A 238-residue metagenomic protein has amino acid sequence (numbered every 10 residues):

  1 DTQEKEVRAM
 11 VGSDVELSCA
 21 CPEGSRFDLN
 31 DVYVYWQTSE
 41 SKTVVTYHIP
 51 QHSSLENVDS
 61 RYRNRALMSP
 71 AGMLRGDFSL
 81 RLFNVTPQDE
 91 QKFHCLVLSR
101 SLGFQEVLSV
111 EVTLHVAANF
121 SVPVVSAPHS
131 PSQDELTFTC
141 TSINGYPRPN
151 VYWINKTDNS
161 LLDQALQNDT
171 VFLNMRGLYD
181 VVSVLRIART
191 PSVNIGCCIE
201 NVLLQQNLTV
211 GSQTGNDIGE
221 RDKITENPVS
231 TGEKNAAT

Functional and structural regions predicted by a protein language model:
D1-Q3, A118-P128: Proline-enriched interdomain boundary motifs that mark the N-terminal boundary and often initiate the first structured
D1-S13, N235-T238: N-terminal Sec-dependent signal peptide, specifically the hydrophobic helical h-region
A9-L17, D28-D31, M73-D77, F83-C95 (+4 more regions): Solvent-exposed loop/turn motifs of extracellular immunoglobulin-like beta-sandwich domains
L17, P22-N64, Y146-Q167, G196: N-terminal V-set
F27-L29, L102-S109, N207-S212: Beta-sandwich strand segments
T38, V112-A118, S212-G219: Interdomain boundary/hinge segments at the C-termini of tandem beta-sandwich modules
S60-R61, R100, S192, C198-Q206 (+1 more regions): Type I single-pass or GPI-anchored cell-surface glycoprotein architecture
R63-T113: Ligand-binding face of N-terminal immunoglobulin V-set domains in extracellular IgSF glycoproteins
